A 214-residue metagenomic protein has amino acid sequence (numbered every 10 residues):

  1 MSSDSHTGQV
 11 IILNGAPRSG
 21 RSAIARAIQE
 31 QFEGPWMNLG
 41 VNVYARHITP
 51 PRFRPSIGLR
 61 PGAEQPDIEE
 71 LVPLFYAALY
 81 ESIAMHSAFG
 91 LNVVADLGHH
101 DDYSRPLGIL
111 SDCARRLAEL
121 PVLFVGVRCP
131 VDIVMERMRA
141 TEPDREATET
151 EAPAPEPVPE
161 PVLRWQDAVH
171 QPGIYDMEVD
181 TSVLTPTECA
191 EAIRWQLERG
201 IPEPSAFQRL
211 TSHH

Functional and structural regions predicted by a protein language model:
H6-V10, G90-L91: Pre-Walker A (Motif I) flank of P-loop NTPase domains
L13: Hydrophobic anchor at the beta1->P-loop junction of P-loop NTPases
A16: P-loop (Walker A) phosphate-binding loop of NTP-binding proteins
S19: ATP-binding Walker
S22: Walker A/P-loop
R26-L74, A84: Conserved substrate/cofactor phosphate-moiety recognition/catalytic segment in nucleotide-dependent phosphotransferases
S87, G98-D144: ATP-dependent NMP and nucleoside kinases share a basic, alpha-helical "lid"
R128, E136-A192, E203-H214: Small-molecule kinase domains that catalyze NTP-dependent phosphoryl transfer to phosphate-bearing small molecules
